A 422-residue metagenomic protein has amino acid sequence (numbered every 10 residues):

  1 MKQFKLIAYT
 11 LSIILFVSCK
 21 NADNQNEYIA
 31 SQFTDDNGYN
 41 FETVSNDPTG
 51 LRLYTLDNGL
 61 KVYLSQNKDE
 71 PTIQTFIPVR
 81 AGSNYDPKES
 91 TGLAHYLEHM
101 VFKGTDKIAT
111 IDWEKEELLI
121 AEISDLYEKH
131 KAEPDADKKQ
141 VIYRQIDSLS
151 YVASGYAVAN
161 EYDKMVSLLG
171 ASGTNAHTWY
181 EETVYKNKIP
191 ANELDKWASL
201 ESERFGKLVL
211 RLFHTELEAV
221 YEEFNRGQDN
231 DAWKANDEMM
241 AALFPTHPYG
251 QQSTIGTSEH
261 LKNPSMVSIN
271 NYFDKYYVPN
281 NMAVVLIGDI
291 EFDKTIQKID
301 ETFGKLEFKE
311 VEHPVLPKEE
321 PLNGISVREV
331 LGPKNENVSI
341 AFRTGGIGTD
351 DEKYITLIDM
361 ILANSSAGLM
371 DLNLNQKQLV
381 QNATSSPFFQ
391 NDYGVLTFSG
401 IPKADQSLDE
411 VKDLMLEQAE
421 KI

Functional and structural regions predicted by a protein language model:
M1-A8: Bacterial N-terminal signal peptides that target proteins for export
L15-S18: C-terminal motif of bacterial Sec signal peptides marking the signal peptidase cleavage site
K20-A22: Bacterial signal peptide processing site
Y28-F33, R204, L208-L212, N225-D229 (+3 more regions): An aromatic/glycine/proline-enriched structural segment found at the starts of mature extracellular/organellar domains
D35-P78: Mature N-terminal segment immediately following signal peptide/propeptide cleavage in secreted/periplasmic
Y63-S65, E70-S83, K88, G92-A94 (+5 more regions): M16 family metallopeptidases and their MPP-like homologs
W113-I120, I146, V209-N225, E291 (+3 more regions): Acidic/histidine-enriched alpha-helical segments
